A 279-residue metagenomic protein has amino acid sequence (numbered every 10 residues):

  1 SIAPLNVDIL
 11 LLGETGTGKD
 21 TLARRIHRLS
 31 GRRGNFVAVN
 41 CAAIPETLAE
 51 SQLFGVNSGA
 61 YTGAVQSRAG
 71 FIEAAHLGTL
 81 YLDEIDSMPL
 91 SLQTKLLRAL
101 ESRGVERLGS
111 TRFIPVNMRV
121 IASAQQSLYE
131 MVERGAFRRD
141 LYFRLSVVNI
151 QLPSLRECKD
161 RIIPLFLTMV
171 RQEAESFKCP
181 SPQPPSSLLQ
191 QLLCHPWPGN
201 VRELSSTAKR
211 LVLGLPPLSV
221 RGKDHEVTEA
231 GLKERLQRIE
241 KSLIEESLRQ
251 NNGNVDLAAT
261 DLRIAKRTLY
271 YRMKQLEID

Functional and structural regions predicted by a protein language model:
S1-P115, V120-Q126, M131, L155 (+2 more regions): AAA+ ATPase active-site-proximal loops
I9-L11, G18-K19, E229-D279: Bacterial C-terminal helix-turn-helix
L53, F137, I162-L165, L204 (+1 more regions): Hydrophobic face residues on amphipathic alpha-helices
N57, F166, I244-S247: Short hydrophobic clusters on alpha-helical segments that form packing/core surfaces in small helical domains
V148-R161: Conserved AAA+ ATPase "SRH/arginine-finger" region at the nucleotide-binding site
C158-V170, F177: Conserved Sensor-2/SRH helix of P-loop NTPases
C179-Q183, Q190, K223-R238: Regulatory hinge/linker segments at domain boundaries that couple sensory/effector modules to output domains
